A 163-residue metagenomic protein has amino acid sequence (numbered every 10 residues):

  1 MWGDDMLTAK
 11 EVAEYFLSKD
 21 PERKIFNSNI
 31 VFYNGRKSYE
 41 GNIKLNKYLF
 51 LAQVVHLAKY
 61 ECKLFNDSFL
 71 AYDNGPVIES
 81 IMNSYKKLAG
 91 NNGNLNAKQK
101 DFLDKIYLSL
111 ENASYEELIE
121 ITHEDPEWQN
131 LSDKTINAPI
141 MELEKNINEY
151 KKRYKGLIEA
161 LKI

Functional and structural regions predicted by a protein language model:
M1-I163: Domain-edge interaction signal
